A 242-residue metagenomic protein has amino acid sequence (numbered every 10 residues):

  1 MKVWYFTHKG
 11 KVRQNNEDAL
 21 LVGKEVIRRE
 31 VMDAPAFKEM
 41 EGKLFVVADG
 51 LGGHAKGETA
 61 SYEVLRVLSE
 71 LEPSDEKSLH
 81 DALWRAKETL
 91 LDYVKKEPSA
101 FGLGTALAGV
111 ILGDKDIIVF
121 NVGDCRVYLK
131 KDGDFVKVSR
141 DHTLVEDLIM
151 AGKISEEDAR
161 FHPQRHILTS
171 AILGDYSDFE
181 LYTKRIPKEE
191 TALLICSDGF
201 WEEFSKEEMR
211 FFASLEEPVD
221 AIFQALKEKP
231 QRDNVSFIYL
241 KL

Functional and structural regions predicted by a protein language model:
M1-L242: PP2C/PPM-type serine/threonine phosphatase catalytic domain
